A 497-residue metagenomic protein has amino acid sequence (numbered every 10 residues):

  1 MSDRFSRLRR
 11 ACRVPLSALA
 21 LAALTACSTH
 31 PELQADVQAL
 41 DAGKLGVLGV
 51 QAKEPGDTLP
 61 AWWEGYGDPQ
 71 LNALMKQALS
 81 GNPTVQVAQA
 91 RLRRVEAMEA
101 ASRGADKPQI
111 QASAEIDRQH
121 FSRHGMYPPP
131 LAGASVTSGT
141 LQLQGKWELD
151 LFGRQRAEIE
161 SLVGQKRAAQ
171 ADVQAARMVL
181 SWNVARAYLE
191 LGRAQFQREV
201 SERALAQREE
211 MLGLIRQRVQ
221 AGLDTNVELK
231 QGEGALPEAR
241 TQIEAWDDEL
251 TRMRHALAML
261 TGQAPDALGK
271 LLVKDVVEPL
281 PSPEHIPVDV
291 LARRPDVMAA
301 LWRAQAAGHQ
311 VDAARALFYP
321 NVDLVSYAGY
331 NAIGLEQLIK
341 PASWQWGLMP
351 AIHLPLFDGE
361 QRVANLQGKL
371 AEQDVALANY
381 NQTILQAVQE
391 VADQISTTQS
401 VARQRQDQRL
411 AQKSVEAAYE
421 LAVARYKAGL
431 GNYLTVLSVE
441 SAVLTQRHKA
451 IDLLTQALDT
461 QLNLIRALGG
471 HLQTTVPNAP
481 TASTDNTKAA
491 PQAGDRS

Functional and structural regions predicted by a protein language model:
S2-D3, Q155, G164, A171-I286 (+5 more regions): Periplasmic alpha-helical coiled-coil/stalk elements that build and connect Gram-negative outer-membrane
S2-S80, V163, D247-A292, I333-L335 (+1 more regions): Terminal intrinsically disordered/low-complexity segments used for targeting and assembly
S28-N183, N321-S326, L356-L366, Q373: Short flexible linkers and secondary-structure junctions
D57-Y66, E115-Q144, E158, A267-P283 (+3 more regions): Small/polar, glycine/serine/threonine/aspartate-rich low-complexity segments that form flexible
L71-A73, S138-T140, R186, Q231 (+2 more regions): Transmembrane beta-barrel architecture of outer-membrane proteins
Q86-V87, R103, L149-R177, V227 (+6 more regions): Sec/SRP-type N-terminal targeting helices
V219-L223, Y426-L430, A467-H471: A short glycine-centered flexible hinge/capping loop motif at secondary-structure junctions
